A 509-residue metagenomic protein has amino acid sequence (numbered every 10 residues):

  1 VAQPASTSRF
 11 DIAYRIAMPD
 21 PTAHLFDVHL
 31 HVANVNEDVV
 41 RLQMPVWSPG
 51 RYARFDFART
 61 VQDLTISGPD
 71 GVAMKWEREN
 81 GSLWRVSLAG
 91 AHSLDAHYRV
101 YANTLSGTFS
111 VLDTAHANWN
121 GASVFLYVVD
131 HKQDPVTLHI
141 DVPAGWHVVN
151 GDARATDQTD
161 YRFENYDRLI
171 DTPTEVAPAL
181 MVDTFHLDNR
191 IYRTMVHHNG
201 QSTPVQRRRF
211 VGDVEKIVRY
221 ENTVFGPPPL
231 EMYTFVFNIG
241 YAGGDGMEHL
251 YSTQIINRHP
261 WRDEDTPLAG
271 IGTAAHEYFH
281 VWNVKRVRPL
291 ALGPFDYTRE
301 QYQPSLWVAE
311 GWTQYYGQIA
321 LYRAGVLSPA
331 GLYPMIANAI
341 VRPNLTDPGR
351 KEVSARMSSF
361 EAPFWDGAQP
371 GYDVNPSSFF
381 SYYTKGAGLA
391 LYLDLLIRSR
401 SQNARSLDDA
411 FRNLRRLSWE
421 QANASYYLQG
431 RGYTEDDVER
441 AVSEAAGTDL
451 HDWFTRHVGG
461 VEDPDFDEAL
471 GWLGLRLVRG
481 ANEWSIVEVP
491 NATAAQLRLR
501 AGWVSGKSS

Functional and structural regions predicted by a protein language model:
V1-P21: N-terminal, polar/Ser/Thr-rich
A5, Q421-S509: Beta/coil-rich, acidic/histidine-enriched accessory regions frequently appended to metallopeptidases
M18-P19, G50-D113: A surface-exposed beta-strand-loop module
F26-A58, S123-P143: Surface-exposed beta-strand/loop patches in extracellular or lumenal glycoproteins
F57-T65, Q133-A153, R162-R168, G200-Y233 (+4 more regions): Zn2+-dependent metallopeptidase catalytic core
H97-P178: Extended, low-hydrophobicity, Ser/Thr/Pro/Gly-biased non-transmembrane segments
M181-L306, W312: Juxtacatalytic substrate-recognition/specificity segment
V287-F295, E300-T384, R416-A422, Y426-L428: Acidic/His/Gly-enriched intrinsically disordered linker/tail segments that often contain short helix/coil "MoRF-like"
